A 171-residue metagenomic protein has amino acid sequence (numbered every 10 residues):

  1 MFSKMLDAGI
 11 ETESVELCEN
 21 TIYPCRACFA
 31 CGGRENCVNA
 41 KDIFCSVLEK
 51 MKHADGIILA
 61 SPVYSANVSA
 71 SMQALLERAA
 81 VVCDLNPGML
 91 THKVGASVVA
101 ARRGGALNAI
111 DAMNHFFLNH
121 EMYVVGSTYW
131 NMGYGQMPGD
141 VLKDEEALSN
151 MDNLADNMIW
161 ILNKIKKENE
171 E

Functional and structural regions predicted by a protein language model:
M1-L85, M137-E171: N-terminal beta1-alpha1-beta2 submodule of the flavodoxin-like/Rossmannoid cofactor-binding fold
T21-Y23, G104, G133: Flexible, glycine-rich phosphate/dinucleotide-binding loops and adjacent beta-alpha linkers at cofactor/substrate
A70-S71, L85-N131, E146-N150: Short, glycine-/small-residue-rich phosphate/pyrophosphate-handling segment
